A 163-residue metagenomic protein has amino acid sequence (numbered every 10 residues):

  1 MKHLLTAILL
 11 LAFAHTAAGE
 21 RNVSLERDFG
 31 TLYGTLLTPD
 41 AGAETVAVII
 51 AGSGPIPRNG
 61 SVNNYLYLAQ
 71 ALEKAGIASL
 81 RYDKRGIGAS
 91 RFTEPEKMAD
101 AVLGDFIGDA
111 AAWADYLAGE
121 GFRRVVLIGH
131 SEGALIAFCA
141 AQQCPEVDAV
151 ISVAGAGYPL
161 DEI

Functional and structural regions predicted by a protein language model:
A18-G42: N-terminal cap/lid segment of alpha/beta-hydrolase-fold proteins
A41-L72: Short, surface-exposed "cap/lid" segments of acyl-processing enzymes
I50, Y82-K84, V153: Alpha/beta-hydrolase
A69-R91: Conserved alpha/beta-hydrolase
A99-G119: Alpha/beta-hydrolase active-site loop
L127-G129, V153: Short beta-strand immediately N-terminal to the catalytic nucleophile in serine-hydrolase-like folds
G129-G133, A137: Gly/Ala-rich beta-loop-alpha elbow adjacent to hydrolase catalytic centers
I151-L160: Active-site nucleophile loop of the alpha/beta-hydrolase fold
